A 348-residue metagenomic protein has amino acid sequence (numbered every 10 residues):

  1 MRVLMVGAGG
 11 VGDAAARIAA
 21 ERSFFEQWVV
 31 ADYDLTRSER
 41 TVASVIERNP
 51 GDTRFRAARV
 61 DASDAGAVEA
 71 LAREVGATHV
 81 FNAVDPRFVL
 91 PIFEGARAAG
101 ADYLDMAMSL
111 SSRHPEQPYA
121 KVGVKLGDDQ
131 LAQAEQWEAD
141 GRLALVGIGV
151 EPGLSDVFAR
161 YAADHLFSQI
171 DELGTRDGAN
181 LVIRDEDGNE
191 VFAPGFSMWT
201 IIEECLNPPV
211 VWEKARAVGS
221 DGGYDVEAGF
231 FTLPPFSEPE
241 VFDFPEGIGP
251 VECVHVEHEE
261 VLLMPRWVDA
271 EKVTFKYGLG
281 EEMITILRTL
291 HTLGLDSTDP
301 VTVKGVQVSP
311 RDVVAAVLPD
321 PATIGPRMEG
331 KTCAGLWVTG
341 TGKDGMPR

Functional and structural regions predicted by a protein language model:
V3-G9: Conserved N-terminal Rossmann-fold NAD(P)-binding element of oxidoreductases
G12-D13: N-terminal Rossmann-fold NAD(P) dinucleotide-binding loop
Y33-R37: Helix N-cap at the beta1-alpha1 junction of Rossmann-like dinucleotide-binding domains, i.e., the first residues
E47-D64: Rossmann-fold cofactor-recognition segment
V60-A77, V84, F88-P91: Conserved Rossmann-fold cofactor-binding substructure of NAD(P)-dependent oxidoreductases
A72, T78-N82, A96, Y103-D105: N-terminal Rossmann-like NAD(P) cofactor-binding module of classical short-chain dehydrogenase/reductase
M106-R142: Rossmann-fold NAD(P)-binding glycine/threonine-rich loop
D164-R348: C-terminal catalytic/substrate-binding lobe primarily of soluble NAD(P)-dependent oxidoreductases
